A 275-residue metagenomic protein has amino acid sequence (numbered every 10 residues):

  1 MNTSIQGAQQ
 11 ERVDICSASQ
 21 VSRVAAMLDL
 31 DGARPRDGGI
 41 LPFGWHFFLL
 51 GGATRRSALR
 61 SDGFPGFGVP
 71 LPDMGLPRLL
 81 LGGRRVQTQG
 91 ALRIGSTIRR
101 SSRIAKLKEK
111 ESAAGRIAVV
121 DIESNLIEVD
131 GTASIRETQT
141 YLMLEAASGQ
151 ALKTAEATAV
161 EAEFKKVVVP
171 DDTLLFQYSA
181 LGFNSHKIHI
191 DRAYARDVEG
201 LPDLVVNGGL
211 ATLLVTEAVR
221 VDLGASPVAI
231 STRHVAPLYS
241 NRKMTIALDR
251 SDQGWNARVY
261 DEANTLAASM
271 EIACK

Functional and structural regions predicted by a protein language model:
M1-T97: Hydrophobic, proline/glycine-rich low-complexity stretches
N2-I40, A157-A211, A218-V221: A contiguous, surface-exposed recognition patch within enzymatic or periplasmic domains that forms
N2-Q10, L81-P170, P237-K275: HotDog/MaoC-like acyl-thioester-processing domains
C16, F48-G51, P65, G75 (+8 more regions): Generic, ordered loop/turn and secondary-structure boundary motif
Q20, G51-T54, G83-R84, G90 (+7 more regions): Solvent-exposed, flexible loop/coil residues
R23, H46-L49, R85, T138 (+3 more regions): Generic structural signal for residues positioned in beta-strands
I40-W45, S61-P72, D121-N125, A146-F164 (+1 more regions): Charged, low-complexity, helix/coiled-coil-prone segments
A193-Q253, A257-A267: Catalytic-pocket segment enriched in acidic/His residues
